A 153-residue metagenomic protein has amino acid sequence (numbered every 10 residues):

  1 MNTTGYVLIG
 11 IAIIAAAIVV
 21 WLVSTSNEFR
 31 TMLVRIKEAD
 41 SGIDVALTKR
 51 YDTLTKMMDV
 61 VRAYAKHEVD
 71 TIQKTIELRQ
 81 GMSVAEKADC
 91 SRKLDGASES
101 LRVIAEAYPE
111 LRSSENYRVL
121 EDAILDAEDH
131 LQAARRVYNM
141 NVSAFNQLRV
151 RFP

Functional and structural regions predicted by a protein language model:
N2-P153: A helix-centric hydrophobic-segment signal that preferentially recognizes long, alpha-helical stretches used
